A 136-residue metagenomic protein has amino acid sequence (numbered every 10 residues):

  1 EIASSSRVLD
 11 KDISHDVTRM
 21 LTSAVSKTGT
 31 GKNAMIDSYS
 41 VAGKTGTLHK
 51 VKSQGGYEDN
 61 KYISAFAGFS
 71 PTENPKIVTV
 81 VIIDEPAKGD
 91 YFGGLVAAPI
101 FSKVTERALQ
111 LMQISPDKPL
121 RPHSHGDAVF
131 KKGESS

Functional and structural regions predicted by a protein language model:
E1-S6, D12, L21-Q113: Active-site beta-strand/loop architecture of penicillin-binding DD-peptidases
V17: Serine endopeptidase catalytic core focused on the charge-relay Asp
S115-S136: Short, highly charged C-terminal tails/helix-capping segments
